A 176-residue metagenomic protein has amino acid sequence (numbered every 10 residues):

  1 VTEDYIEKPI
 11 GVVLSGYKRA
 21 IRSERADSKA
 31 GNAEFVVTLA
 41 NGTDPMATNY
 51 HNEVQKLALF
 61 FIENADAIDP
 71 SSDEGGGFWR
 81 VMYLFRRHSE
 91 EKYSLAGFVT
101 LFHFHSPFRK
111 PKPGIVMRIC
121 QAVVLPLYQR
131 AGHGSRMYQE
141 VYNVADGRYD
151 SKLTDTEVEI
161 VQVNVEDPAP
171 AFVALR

Functional and structural regions predicted by a protein language model:
V1-M117, N143-E166, P170-R176: Non-catalytic substrate-recognition and accessory regions of acyl/acetyltransferase enzymes
I115-P126: Conserved acetyl-CoA binding element of GNAT-fold acetyltransferases
V124, R130-N143: Conserved acetyl-CoA-binding loop-helix of GNAT-fold acetyltransferases
